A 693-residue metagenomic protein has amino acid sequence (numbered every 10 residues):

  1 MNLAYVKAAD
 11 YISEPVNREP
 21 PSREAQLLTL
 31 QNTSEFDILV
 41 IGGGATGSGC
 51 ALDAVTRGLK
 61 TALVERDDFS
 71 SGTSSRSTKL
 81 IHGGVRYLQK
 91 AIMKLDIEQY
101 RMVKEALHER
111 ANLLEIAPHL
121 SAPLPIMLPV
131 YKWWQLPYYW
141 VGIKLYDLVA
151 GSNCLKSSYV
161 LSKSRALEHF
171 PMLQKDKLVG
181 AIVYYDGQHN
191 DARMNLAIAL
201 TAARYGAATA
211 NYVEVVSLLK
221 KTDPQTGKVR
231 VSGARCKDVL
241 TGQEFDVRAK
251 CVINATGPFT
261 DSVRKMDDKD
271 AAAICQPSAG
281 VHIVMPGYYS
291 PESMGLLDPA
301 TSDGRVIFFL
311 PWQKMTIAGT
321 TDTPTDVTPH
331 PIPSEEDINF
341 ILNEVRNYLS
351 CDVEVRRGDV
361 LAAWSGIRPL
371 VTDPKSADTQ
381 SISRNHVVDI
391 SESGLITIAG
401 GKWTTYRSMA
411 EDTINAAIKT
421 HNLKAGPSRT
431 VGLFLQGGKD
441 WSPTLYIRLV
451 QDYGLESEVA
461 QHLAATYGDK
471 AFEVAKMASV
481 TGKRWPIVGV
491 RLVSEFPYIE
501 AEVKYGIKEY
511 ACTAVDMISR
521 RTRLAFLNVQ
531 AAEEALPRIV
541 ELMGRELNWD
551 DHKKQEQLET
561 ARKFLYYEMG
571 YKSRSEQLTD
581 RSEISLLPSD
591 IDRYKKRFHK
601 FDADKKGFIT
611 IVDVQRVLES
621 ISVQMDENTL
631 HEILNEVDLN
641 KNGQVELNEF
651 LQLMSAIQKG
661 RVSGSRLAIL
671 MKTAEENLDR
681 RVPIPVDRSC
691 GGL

Functional and structural regions predicted by a protein language model:
M1-I38, T56-R57: Extreme N-terminal leader/targeting segments of oxidoreductases
S34-F36, L240-C251: Core beta-strand elements of the Rossmann-like FAD/NAD(P) dinucleotide-binding domain in flavoenzyme oxidoreductases
F36-L63: N-terminal Rossmann-like FAD-binding beta1-loop-alpha1 element of flavoenzymes
V40-I41, V247-G257: Short hydrophobic core segments
V55-S77: Glycine-rich FAD pyrophosphate-binding loop
D67, L120-P123, M127, Y131-K144 (+16 more regions): C-terminal accessory subdomains/tails of enzymes that are appended
S70-K104: Glycine-rich active-site loop/strand segments that organize a redox cofactor
N211-S232: A conserved short coil-to-beta-strand element within the FAD-binding core of flavoproteins
